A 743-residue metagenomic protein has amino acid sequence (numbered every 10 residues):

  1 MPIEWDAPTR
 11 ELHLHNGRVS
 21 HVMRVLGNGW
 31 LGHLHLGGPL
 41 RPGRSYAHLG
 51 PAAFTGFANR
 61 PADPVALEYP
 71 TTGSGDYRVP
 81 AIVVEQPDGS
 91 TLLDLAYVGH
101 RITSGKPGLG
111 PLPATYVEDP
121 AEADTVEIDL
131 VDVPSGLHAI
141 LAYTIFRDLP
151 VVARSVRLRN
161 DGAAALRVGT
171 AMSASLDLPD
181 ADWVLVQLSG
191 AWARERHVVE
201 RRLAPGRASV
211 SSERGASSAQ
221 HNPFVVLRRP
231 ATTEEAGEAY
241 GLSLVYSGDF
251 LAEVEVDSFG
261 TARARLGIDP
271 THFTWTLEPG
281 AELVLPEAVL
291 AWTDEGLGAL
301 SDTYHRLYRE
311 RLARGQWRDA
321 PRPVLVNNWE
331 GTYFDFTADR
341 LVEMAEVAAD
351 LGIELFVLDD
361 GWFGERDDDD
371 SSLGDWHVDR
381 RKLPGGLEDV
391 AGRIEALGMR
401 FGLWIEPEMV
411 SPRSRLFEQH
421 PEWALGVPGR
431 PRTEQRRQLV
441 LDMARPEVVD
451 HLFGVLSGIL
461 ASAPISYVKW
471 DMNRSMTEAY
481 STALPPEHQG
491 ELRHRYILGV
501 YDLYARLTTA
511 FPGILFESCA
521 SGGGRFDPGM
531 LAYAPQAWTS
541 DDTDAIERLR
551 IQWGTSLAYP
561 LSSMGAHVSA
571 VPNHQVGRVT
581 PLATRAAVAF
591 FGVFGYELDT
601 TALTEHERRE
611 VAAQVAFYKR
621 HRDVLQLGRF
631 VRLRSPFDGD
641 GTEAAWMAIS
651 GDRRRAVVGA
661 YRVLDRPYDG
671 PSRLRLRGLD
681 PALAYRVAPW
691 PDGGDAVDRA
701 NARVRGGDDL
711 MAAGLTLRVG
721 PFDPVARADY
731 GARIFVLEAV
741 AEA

Functional and structural regions predicted by a protein language model:
W5, T9-G17, H21, L31-E255 (+2 more regions): Polysaccharide-binding surfaces and accessory modules of carbohydrate-active proteins
R18, E234, F637-P681: Carbohydrate-binding surface patches
R18, V156, G280, V326 (+8 more regions): Conserved, mostly hydrophobic/aromatic
G73-L109, G237-F250, W292-Q316, I353-D360 (+3 more regions): Glycine-rich, aromatic-flanked loop segments that form ligand/cofactor-binding clefts across common enzyme folds
L93-L95, W275-D294, Y730-E738: Short Pro-Gly-centered flexible turn/kink motifs
W317-G454, Y467: Aromatic-lined carbohydrate-binding/catalytic grooves of carbohydrate-active enzymes
S411, L416-D450, H494-T601: Glycan-recognition surfaces
L664-A743: C-terminal beta-sandwich/jelly-roll accessory domains of carbohydrate-active enzymes
